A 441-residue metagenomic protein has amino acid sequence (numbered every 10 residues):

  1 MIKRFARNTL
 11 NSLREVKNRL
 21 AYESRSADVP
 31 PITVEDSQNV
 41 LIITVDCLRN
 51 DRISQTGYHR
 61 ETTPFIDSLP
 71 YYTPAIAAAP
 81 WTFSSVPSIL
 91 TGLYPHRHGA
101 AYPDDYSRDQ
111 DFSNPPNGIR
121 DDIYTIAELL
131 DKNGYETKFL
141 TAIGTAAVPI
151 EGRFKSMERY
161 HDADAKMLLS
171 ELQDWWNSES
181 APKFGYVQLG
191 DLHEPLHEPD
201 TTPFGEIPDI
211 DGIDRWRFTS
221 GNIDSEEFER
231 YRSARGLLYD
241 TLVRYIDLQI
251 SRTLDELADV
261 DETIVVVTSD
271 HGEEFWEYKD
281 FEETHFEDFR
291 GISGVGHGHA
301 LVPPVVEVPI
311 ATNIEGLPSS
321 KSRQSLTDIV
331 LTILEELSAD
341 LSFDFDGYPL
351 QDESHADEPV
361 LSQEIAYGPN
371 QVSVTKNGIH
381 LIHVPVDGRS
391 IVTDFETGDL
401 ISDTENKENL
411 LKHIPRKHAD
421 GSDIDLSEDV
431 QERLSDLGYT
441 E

Functional and structural regions predicted by a protein language model:
M1-E441: Catalytic domains that recognize anionic headgroups
